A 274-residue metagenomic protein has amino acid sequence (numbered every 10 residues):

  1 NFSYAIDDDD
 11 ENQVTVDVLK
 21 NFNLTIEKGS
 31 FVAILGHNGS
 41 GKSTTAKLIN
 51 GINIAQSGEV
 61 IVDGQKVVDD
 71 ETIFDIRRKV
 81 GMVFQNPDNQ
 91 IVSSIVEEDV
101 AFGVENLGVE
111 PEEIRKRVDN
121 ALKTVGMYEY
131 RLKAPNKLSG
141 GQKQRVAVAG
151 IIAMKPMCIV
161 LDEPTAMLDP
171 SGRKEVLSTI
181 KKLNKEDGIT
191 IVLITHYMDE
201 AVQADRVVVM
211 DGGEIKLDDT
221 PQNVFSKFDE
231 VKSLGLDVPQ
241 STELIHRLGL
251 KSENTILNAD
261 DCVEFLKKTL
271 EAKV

Functional and structural regions predicted by a protein language model:
L35-H37: The feature captures the beta-strand-to-loop junction immediately N-terminal to the Walker
N50: Helix-to-loop junction immediately C-terminal to a conserved catalytic motif
G58-V68, I76: Conserved ABC transporter NBD signature motif
E112-E129: Conserved ABC ATPase "signature" region
A134-L138, Q142: Conserved ABC ATPase signature
I159-D162: Catalytic Walker B motif of ABC-type/P-loop ATPase nucleotide-binding domains
